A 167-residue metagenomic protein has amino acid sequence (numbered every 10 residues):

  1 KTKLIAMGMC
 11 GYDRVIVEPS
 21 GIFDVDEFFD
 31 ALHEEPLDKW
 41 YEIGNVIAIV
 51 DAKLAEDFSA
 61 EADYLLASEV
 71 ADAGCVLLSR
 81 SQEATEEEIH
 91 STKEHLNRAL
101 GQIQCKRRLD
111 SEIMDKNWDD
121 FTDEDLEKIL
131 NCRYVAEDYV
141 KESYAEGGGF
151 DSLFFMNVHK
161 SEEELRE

Functional and structural regions predicted by a protein language model:
K1-K3: Glycine-rich, highly charged phosphate/nucleotide-binding loops
A6-D115: Phosphate/Mg2+-binding loops and adjacent switch elements in nucleotide/diphosphate-handling enzyme cores
S68, C75-E167: C-terminal accessory "lid"/substrate-recognition subdomains
